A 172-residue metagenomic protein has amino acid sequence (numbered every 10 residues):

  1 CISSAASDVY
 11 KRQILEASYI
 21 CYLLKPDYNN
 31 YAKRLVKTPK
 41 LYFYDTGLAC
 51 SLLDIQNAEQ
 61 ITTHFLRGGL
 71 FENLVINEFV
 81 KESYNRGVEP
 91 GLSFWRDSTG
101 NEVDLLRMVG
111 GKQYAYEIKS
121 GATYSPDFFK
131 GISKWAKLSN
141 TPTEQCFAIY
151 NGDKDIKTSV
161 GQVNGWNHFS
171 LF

Functional and structural regions predicted by a protein language model:
S4-Q113: Accessory nucleic acid-recognition modules appended to NTPase machines
S51, S125-P126, D155-S159: Switch/connector loops and helix/strand junctions flanking conserved nucleotide-binding motifs in nucleotide-processing
L92, C146-A148: Substrate-binding beta-hairpin/strand module that engages nucleic acids
R96, K119, I149-Y150: Short beta-strand/turn micro-motifs composed of small residues that flank or help shape donor/cofactor-binding pockets
M108, A115-Y124: Active-site ExK catalytic segment of metal-dependent nucleases
P126-P142, C146: Short, charged, amphipathic alpha-helix that recurs within catalytic cores of restriction-modification and other
N151-F172: Domain-level recognition of nuclease-like catalytic cores that cleave nucleotide substrates
